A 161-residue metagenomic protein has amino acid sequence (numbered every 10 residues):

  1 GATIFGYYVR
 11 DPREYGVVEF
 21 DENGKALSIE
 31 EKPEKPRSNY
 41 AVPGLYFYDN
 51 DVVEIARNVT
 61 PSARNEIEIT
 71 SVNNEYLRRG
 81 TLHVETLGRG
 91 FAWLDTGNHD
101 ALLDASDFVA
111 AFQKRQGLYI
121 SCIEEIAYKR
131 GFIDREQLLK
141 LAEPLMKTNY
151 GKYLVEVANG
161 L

Functional and structural regions predicted by a protein language model:
G1-L161: Unchanged
